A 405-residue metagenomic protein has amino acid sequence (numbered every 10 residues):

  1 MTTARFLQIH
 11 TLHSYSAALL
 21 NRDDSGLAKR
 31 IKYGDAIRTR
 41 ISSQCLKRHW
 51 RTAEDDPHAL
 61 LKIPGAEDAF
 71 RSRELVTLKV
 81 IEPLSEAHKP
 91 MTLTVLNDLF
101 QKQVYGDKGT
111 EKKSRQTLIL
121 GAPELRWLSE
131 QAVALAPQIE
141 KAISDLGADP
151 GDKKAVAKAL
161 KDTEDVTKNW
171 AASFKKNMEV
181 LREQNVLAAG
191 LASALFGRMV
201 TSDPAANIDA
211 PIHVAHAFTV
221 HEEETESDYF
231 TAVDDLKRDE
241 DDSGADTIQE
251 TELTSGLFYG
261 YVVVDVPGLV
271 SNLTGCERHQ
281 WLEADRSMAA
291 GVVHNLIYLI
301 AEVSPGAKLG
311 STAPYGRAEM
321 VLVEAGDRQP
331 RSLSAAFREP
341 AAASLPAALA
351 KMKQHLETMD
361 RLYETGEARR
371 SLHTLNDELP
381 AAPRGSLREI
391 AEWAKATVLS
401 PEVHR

Functional and structural regions predicted by a protein language model:
M1-R40, Q44-R405: Basic polyanion-binding and macromolecular-assembly surfaces
